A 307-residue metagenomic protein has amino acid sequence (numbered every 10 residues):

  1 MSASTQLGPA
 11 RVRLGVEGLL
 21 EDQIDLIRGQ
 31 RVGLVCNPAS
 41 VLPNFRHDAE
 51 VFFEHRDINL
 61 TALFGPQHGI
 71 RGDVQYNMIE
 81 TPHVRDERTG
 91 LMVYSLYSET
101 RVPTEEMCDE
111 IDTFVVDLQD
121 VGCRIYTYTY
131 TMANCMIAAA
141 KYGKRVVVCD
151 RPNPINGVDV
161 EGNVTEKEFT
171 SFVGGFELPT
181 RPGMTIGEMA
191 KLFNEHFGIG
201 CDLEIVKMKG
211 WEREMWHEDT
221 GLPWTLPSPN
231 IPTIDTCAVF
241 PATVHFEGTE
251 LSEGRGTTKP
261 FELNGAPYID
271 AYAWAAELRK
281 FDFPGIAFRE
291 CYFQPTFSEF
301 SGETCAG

Functional and structural regions predicted by a protein language model:
R11-I58: N-terminal phosphate-binding or glycine-rich loops at protein starts, especially the Walker A/P-loop of NTPases
D57-I58, K141-R145: A short helix->loop->beta-strand "cap" motif at the edges of active sites that frequently abuts
N59-H68, C149: Short internal beta-strands
G72-Y76, V147-F169: Glycine-rich, charge-decorated loop segments at or immediately adjacent to ligand/cofactor-binding or catalytic sites
Y76-I111, C123: Glycine-rich oxoanion-binding loops at beta->alpha junctions
D120-M132: Glycine/threonine-rich flexible loop motifs
F169-P241: Conserved anion/nucleotide-ligand pocket segment
G265-G307: Conserved functional hotspot residues or short segments at active or partner-binding sites across diverse domains
